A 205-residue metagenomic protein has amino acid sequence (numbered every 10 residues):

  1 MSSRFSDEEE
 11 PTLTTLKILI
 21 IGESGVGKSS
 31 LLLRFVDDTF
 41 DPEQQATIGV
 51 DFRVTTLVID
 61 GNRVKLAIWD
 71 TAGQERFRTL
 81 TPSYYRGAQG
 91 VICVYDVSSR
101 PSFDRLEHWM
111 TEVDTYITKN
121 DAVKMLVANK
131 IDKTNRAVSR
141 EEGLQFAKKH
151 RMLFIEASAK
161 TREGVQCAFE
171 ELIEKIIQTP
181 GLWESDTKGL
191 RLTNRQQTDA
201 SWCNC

Functional and structural regions predicted by a protein language model:
M1-G25, S29, I59-R63, I117-C205: Conserved P-loop small GTPase signature centered on TRAFAC-class small GTPases
L32-L33: Post-Walker A alpha-helix
D37-R63: Switch I (effector-binding) loop of TRAFAC-class P-loop GTPase G-domains
R53, R78-S83: Conserved alpha-helical scaffold flanking the Walker A/P-loop in AAA+ ATPase domains
R63-K65, G87-Q89, T111, L144: Tandem repeat protein-protein interaction scaffolds, dominated by ankyrin-repeat arrays but also generalizing to other
V64-T79: Switch II (G3) loop of P-loop NTPases
I68, V94, V127: Generic enzyme active-site microenvironment
A88-E107, I117-D121, I131-A137: Conserved Switch II/interswitch segment of TRAFAC-class P-loop GTPases
